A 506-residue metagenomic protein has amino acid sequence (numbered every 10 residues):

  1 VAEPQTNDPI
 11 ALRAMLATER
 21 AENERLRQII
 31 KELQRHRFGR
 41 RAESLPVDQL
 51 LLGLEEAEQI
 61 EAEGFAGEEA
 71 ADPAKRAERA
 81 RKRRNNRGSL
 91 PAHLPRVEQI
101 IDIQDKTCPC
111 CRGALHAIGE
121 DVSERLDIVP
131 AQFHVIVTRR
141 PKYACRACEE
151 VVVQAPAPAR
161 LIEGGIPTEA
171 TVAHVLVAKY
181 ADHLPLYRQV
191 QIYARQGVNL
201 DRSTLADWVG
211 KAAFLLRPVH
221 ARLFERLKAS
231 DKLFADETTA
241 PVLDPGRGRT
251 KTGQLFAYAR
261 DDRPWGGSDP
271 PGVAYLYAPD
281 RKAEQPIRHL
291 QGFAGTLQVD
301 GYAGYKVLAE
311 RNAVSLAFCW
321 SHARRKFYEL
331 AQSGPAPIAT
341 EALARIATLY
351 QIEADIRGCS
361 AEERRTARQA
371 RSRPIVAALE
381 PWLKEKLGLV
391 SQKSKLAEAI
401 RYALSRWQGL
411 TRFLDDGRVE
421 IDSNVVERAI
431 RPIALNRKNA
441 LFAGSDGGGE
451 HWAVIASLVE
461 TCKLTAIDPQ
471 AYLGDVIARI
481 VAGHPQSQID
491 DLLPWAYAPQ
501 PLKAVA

Functional and structural regions predicted by a protein language model:
V1-I166, F234-A235, P241, W265 (+3 more regions): Short, flexible loop/hinge motifs at secondary-structure junctions
A2-E3, A74, Q104-K106, H116 (+2 more regions): Catalytic center-proximal scaffold of phosphoryl-transfer enzymes
